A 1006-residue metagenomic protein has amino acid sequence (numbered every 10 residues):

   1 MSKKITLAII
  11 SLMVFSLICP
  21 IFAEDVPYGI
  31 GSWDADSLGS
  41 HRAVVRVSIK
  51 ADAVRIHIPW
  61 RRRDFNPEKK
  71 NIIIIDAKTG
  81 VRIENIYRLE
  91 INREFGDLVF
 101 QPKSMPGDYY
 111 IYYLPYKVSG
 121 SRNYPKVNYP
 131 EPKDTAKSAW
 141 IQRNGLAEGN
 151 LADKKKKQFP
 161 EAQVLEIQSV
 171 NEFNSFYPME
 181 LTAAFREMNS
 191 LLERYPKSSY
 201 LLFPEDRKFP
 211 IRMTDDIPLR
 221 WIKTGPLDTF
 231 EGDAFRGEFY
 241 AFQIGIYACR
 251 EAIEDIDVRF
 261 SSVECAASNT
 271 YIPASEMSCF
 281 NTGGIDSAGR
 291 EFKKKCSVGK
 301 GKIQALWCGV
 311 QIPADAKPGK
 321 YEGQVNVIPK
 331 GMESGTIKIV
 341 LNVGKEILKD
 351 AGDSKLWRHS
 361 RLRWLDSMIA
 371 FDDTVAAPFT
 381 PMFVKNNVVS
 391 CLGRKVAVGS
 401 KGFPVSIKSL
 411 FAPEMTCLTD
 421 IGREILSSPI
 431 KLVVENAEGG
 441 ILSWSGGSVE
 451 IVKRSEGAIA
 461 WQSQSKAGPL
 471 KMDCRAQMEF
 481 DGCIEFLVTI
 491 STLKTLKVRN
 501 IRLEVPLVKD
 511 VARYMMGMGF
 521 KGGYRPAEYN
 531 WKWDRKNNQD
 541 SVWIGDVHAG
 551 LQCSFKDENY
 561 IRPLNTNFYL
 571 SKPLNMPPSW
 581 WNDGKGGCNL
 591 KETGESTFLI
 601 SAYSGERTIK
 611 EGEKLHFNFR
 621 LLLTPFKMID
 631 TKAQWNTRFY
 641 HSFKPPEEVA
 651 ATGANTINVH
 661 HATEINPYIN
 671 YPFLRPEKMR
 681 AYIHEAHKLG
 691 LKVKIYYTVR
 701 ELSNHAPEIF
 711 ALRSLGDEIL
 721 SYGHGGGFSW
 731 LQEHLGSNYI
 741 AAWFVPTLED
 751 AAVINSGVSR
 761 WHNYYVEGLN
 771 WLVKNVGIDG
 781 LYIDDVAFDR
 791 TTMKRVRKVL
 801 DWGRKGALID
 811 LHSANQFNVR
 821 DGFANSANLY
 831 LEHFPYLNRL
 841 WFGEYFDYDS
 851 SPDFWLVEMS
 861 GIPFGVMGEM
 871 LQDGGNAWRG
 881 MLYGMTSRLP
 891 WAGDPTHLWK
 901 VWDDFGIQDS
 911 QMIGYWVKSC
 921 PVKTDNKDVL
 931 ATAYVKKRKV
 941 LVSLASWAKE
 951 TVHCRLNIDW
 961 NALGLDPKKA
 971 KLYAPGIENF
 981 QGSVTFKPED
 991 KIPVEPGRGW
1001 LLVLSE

Functional and structural regions predicted by a protein language model:
E24-R220, G225-A316, K585-C588: Alpha-mannosidase-like glycoside hydrolase catalytic domains involved in N-glycan trimming, generalizing to other
R46-N66, V498-V508, A948-L965: Surface-exposed beta-strand/loop patches in extracellular or lumenal glycoproteins
S104, K302, G335-T336, K349-A351 (+7 more regions): Conserved structural scaffold segments of CAZyme catalytic domains across common CAZy folds
S104-Y113, K117, H616, V984-E1006: C-terminal beta-strand-rich structural cap/linker in extracellular carbohydrate-active enzymes
V127-P160, V340-F403, H616-P672, P676 (+1 more regions): An acidic-aromatic substrate-binding cleft motif
Q142-Q168, N281-S297, W307-A314, K345-E611 (+1 more regions): Beta-strand/loop-rich accessory regions of lumenal/periplasmic or secreted enzymes, predominantly carbohydrate-active
G612, R797-L800, K805-K971, R998-W1000: Active-site-proximal substrate-binding groove within the catalytic cores of carbohydrate-active enzymes
I695, V699-V776: Active-site-adjacent "subsite" loops/lids of carbohydrate-active enzymes
